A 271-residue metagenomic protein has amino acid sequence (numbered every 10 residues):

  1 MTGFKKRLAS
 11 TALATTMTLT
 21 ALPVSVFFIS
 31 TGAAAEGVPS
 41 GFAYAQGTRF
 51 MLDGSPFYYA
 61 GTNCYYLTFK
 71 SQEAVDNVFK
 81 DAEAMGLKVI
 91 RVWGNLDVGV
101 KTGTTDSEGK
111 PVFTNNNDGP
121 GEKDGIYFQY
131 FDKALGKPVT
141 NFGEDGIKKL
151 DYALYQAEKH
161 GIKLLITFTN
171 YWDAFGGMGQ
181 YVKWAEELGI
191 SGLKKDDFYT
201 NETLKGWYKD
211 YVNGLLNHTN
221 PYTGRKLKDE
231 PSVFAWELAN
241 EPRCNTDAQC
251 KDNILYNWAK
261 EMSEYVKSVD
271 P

Functional and structural regions predicted by a protein language model:
M1-T11: Bacterial Sec-dependent N-terminal signal peptides
T11-L13, D97: A periodicity- and composition-biased signal for non-globular, repetitive helical segments
L13-L22: Hydrophobic core
A21-G37: Sec-dependent signal peptide cleavage junction
V38-P271: Active-site mouth of glycoside hydrolases
